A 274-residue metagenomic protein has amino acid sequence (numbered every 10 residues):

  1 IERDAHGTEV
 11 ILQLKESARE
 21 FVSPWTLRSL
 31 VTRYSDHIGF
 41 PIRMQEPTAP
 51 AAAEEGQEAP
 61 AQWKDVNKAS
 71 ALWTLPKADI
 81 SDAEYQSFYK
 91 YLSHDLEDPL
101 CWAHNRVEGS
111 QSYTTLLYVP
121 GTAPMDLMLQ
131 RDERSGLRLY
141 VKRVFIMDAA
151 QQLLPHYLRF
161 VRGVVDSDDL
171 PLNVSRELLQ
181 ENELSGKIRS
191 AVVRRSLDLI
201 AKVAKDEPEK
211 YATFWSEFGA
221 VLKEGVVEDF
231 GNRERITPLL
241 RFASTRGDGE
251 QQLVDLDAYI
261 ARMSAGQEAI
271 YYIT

Functional and structural regions predicted by a protein language model:
I1-T274: Conserved GHKL (Bergerat-fold) ATPase module
